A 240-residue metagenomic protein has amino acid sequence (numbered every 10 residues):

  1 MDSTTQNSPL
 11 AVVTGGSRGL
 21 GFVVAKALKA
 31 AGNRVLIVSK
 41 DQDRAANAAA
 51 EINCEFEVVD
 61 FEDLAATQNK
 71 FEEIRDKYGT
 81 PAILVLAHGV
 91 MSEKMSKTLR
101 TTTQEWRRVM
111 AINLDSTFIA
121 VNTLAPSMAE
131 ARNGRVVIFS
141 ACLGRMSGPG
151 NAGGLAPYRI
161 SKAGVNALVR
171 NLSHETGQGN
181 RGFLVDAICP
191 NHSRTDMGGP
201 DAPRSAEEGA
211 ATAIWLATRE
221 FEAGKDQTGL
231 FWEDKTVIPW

Functional and structural regions predicted by a protein language model:
P9, T80-P81, M95, M128-C142 (+1 more regions): Active-site loop of short-chain dehydrogenase/reductase
S17-R18: Conserved glycine-rich cofactor-binding loop
E51-A65: Rossmann-fold cofactor-recognition segment
N69-D76, S96-R100, Q104-A111: Active-site Tyr-X3-Lys motif and surrounding loop/helix of classical short-chain dehydrogenase/reductase
V85, A120-L124, M128, L168-V169 (+1 more regions): Hydrophobic positions on the long internal alpha-helix of Rossmann-like NAD(P)-dependent oxidoreductase domains
V90, K97-T103, R107, R135-Q178: Catalytic loop of short-chain dehydrogenase/reductase
F183, A187-I188, G199-W240: C-terminal helical subdomain
